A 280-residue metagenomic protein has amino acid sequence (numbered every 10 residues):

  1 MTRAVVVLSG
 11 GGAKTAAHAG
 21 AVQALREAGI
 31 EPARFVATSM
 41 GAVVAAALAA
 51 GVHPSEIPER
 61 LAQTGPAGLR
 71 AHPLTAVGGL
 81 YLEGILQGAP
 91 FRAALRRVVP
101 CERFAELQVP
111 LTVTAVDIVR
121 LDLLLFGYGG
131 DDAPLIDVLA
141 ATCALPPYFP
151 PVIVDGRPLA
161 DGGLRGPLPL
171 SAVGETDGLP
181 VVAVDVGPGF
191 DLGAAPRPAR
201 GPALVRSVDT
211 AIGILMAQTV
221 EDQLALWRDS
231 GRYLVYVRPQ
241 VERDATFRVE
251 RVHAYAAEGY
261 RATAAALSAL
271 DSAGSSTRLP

Functional and structural regions predicted by a protein language model:
M1-T38, A46-P280: Patatin-like phospholipase
